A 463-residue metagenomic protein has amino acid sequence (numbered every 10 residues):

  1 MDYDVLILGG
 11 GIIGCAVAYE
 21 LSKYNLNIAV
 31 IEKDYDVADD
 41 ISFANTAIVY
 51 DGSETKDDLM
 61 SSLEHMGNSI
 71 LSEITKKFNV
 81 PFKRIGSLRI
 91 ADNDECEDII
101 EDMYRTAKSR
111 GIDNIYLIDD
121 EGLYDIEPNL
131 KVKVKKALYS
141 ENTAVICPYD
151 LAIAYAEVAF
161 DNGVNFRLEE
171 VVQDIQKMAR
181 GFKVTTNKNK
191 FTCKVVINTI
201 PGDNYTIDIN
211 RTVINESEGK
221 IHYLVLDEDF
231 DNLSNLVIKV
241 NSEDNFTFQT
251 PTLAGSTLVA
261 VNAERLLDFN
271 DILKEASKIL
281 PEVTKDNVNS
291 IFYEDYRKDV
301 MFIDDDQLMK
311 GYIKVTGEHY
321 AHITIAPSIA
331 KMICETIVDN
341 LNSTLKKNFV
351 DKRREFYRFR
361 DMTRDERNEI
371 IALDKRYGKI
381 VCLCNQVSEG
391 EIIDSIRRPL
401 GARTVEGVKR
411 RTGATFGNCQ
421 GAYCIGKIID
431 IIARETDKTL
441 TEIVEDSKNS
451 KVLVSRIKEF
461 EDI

Functional and structural regions predicted by a protein language model:
Y3-V30: N-terminal Rossmann-like FAD-binding beta1-loop-alpha1 element of flavoenzymes
Y19-E20, V49, P81-F82, K190 (+2 more regions): Active-site substrate-recognition segment that forms the wall of the catalytic cavity or substrate channel
K23-A44: Glycine-rich FAD pyrophosphate-binding loop
T46-G122, I126: Dinucleotide-binding Rossmann-like beta1-alpha1 core, especially the glycine-rich loop that anchors the ADP
P81-R89, Y124-A154, D161-N162, V261-A263 (+1 more regions): Helix-loop-beta segment of a Rossmann-like dinucleotide-binding subdomain
Y139-V195, T199: Helical element adjacent to the flavin cofactor pocket in flavoenzyme catalytic cores
F269-I380, S395: C-terminal catalytic lobe of FAD-dependent flavoproteins
G378-I392, R410-D430: Local cysteine-cluster metal-coordination motifs and their immediate loop/turn environment, predominantly Fe-S cluster
